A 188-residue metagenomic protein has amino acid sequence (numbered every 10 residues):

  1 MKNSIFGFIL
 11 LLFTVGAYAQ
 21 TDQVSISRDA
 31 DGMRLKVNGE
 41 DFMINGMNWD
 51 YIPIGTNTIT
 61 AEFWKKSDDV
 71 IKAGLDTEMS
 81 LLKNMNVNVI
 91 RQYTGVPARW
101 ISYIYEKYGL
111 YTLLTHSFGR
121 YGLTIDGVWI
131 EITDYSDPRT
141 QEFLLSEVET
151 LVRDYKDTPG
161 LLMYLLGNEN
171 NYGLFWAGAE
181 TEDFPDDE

Functional and structural regions predicted by a protein language model:
S4-V15: Sec-dependent N-terminal signal peptides
I9, P53, G122, Y172-W176: Active-site-proximal flexible loops/turns
A17-A19: Boundary at the C-terminal end of the N-terminal hydrophobic targeting segment
D22-K156, G160: Active-site-adjacent substrate/metal-binding segments within catalytic domains of carbohydrate-active enzymes
L161, L165-E188: Polysaccharide-binding and catalytic clefts of secreted carbohydrate-active enzymes
